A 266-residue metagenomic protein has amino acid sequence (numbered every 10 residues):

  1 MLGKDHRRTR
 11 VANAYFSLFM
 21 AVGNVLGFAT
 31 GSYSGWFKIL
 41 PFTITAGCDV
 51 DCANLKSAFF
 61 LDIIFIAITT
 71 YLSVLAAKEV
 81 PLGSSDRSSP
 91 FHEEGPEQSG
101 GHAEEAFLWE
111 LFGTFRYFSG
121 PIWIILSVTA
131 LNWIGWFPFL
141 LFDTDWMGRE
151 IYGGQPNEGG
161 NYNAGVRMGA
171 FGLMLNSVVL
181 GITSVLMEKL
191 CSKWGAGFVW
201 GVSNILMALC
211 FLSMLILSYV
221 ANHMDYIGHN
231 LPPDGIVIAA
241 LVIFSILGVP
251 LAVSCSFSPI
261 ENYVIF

Functional and structural regions predicted by a protein language model:
M1-K4, A252-I265: Intracellular juxtamembrane helix-capping segments at the cytosolic ends of symmetry-related transmembrane helices
L2-P138, M187-S192: Intracellular loop-helix junctions on the cytosolic face of multi-pass helical membrane proteins
R8-Y15, A53-N54, I151-V178, I238-A239: Loop-to-transmembrane helix entry
F16, M20, D62, M168-L180 (+2 more regions): Transmembrane alpha-helical segments of major facilitator superfamily
V25, S177-V185, A208-F211, L215: Residue-level signature of mid-helix packing/kink "hotspots" within the transmembrane helices of 12-pass Major
G35-W36, G181-V202, L217-S218, N222-H223: Helix-to-loop junctions at the C-terminal end of transmembrane segments in multipass secondary transporters
N132-D143, L251, C255: Conserved extracellular-gate-facing transmembrane-helix segments in secondary transporters
I205-P232: C-terminal ends and interior cores of transmembrane alpha-helices in multi-pass membrane transporters/permeases
